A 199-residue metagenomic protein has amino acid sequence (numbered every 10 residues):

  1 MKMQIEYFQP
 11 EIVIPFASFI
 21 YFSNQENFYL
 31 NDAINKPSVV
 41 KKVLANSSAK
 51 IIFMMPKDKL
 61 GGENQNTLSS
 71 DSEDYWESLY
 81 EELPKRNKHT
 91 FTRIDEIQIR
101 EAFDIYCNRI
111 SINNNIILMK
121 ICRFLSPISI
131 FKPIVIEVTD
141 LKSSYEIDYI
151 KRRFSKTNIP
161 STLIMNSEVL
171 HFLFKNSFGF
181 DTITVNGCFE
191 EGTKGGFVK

Functional and structural regions predicted by a protein language model:
M1-M3, M54-M55, M119, M165: Detector for methionine-enriched segments
M1-S47, I51: Cap/insert and terminal regions of metallo-dependent hydrolase folds
I12-A17, K50-M55, V135-E137, E191-G192: A structural signal for short, well-ordered beta-strand segments and their strand-loop junctions that often border
A33, K59-K199: Feature captures hydrophobic
S38-S47, I52-S70: Binuclear metal-dependent phosphoesterase catalytic core
